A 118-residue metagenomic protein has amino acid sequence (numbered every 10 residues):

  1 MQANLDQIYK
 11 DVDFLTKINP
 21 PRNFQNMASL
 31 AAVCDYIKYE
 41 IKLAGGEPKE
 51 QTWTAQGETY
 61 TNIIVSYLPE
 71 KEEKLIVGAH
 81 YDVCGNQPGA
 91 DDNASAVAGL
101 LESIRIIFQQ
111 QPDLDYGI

Functional and structural regions predicted by a protein language model:
M1-N4, E58-Y67, G99, S103: Phosphate-binding glycine-rich loops and adjacent basic patches that engage nucleotide phosphates, nucleic-acid
Q2, Q7, Q25, Q51 (+3 more regions): Residue-identity detector for glutamine
Q2-Y9, F24-D35, A90-A98: Soluble non-cytosolic domains of exported or imported proteins
K10-E70: A non-catalytic alpha/beta surface segment that caps or lines the substrate-entry region of metallo-dependent hydrolase
V65, V77-I118: Alpha-helical metal-binding/catalytic segments enriched in His/Glu/Asp
E72-L75: Active-site beta-strand-loop-beta-strand hairpin of nuclease catalytic cores that positions key catalytic residues
